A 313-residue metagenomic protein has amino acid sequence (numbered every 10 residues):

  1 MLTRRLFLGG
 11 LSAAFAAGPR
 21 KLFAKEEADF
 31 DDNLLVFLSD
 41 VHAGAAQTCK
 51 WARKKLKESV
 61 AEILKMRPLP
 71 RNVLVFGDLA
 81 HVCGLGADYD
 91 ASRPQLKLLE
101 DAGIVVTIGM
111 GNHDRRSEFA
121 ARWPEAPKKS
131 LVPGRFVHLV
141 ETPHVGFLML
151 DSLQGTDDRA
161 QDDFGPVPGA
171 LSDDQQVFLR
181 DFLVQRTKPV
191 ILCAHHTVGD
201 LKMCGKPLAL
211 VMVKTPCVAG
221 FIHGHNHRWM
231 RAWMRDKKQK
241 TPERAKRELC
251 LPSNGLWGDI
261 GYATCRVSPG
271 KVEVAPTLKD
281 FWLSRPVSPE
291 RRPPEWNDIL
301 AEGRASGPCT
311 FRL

Functional and structural regions predicted by a protein language model:
M1-A24: N-terminal export signals
F23-D88, V184: N-terminal active-site segment of His-dependent metallophosphoesterases
E27, L85-R180, V184, P207-G220 (+3 more regions): Extended active-site neighborhood of metal-dependent phosphoesterases/phosphodiesterases
N33, R71, V137, V145 (+1 more regions): Alpha/beta-hydrolase fold active-site loops
L38-S39, V73-G77, V106-G111, I191-A194 (+2 more regions): Active-site neighborhood of phospho(di)ester-bond hydrolases with catalytic His/Asp-centered motifs
H42, L79-A80, N112-D114, L153 (+3 more regions): Catalytic metal-binding/acid-base residues of hydrolase active sites
L183-D200: Short acidic, glycine-rich surface-loop motifs adjacent to enzyme active sites
R266-L313: A short C-terminal boundary segment appended to hydrolase-like catalytic domains
